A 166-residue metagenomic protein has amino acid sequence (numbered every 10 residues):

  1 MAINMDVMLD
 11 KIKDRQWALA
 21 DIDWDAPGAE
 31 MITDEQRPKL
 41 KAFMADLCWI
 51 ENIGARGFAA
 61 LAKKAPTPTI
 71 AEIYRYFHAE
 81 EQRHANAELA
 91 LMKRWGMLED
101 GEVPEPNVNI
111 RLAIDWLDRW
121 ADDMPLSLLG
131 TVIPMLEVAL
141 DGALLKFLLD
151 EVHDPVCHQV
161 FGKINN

Functional and structural regions predicted by a protein language model:
M1-N166: Non-heme di-metal
